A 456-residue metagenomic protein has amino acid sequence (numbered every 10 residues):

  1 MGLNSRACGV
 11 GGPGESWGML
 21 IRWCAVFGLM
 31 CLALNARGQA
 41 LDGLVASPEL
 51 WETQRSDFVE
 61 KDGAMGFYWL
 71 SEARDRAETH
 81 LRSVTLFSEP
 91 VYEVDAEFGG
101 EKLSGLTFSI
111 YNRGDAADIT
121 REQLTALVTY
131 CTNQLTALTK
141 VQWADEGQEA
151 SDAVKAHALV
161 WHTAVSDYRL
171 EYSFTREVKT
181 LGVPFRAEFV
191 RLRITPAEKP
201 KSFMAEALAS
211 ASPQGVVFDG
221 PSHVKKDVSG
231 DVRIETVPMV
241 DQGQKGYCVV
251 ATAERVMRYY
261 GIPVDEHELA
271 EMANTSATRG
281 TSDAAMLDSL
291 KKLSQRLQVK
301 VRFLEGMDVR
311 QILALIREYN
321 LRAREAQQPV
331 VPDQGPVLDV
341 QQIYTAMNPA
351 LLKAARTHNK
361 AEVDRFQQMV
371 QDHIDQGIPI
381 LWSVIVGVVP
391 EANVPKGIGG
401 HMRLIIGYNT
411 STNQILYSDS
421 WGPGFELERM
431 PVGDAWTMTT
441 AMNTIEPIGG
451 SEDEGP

Functional and structural regions predicted by a protein language model:
A40, K61-G66, A73-H157: Long, charged/polar, surface-exposed segments that mediate recognition or autoinhibition
L41-D42, W51-E52, D57-F58, V178-I343: Active-site-adjacent structural segments surrounding the nucleophilic cysteine of cysteine proteases and isopeptidases
R121-V216: Extended, non-transmembrane interaction/recognition domains
R176-V232, D375, V386-G387, A392-G397 (+1 more regions): Noncatalytic regulatory segments and standalone regulatory/sensor domains
P329, V340-L416: Active-site-adjacent substructure of cysteine-protease-like catalytic cores
